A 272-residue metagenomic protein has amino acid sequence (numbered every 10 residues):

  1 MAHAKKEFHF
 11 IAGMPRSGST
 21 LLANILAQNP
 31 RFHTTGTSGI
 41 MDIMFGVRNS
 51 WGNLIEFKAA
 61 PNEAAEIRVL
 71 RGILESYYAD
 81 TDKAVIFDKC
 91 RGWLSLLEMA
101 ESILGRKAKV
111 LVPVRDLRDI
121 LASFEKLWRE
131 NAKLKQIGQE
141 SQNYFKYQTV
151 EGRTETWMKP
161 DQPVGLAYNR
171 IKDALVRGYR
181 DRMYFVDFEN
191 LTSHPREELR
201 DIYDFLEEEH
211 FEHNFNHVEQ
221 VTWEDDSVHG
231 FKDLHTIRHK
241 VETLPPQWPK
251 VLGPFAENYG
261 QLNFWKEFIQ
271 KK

Functional and structural regions predicted by a protein language model:
M1-H9, V150, T156-P160, Y168-R177 (+2 more regions): PAPS-dependent sulfotransferases, especially Golgi type II membrane carbohydrate sulfotransferases
M1-I73, D80, V221-L234: PAPS-dependent sulfotransferase catalytic core
I11-G13, I86-K89, V112-V114, F185-D187: Short beta-strand segments
G18-F32, A100-G105, F185-H210: PAPS/PAP-binding and catalytic site of the sulfotransferase fold
T20-A23, D42-M44, L94-L97, R118-S123 (+1 more regions): Short catalytic/ligand-binding loop motif for oxyanion handling, primarily in non-cytosolic enzymes, centered on
E66-A79, A122-F205: PAPS-dependent sulfotransferase catalytic domain
I73-M99: Glycine-rich phosphate-binding loop used to anchor ATP phosphates in small-molecule kinases, encompassing both
K89, A100, L104-L127: Conserved phosphate-donor/acceptor-positioning beta-strand/loop module used by diverse small-molecule
